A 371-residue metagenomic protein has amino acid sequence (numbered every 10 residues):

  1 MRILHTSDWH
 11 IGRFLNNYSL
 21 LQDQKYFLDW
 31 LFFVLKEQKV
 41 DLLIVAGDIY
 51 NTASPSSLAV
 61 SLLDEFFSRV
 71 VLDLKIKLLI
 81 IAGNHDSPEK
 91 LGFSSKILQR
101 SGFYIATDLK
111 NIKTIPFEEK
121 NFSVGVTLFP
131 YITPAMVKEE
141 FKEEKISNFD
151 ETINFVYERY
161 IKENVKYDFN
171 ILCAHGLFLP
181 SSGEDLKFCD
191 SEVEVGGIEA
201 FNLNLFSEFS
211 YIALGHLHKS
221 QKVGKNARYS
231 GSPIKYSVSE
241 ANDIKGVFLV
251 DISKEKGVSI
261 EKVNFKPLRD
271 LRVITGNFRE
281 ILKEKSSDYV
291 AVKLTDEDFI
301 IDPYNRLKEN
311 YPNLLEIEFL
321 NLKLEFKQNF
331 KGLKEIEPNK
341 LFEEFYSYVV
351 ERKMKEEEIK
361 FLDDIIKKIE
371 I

Functional and structural regions predicted by a protein language model:
M1-S68, K75, D364-K368: N-terminal active-site segment of His-dependent metallophosphoesterases
D8, L28, D48, L63 (+7 more regions): Divalent metal-coordination and catalytic microenvironments
L35-K39, E119-N121, E163-D168, K254 (+1 more regions): Glycine-rich phosphate-binding loop signature in dinucleotide/nucleotide-binding domains
E37, L42, I252-I371: Accessory, non-catalytic peripheral segments of nucleic-acid enzymes
P55, L79-A213, L217-Q221: His/Asp/Glu-rich metal-coordinating catalytic cores of metallo-dependent phosphodiesterases/hydrolases acting on
L62-L74, I198-F209: Catalytic-core regions built around general acid/base machinery
T114-E118, L249-D251, K293: Short, well-ordered beta-strand micro-motif
E199, L203-F206, S210-V263: A conserved active-site cap/scaffold subdomain adjacent to cofactor or substrate pockets
